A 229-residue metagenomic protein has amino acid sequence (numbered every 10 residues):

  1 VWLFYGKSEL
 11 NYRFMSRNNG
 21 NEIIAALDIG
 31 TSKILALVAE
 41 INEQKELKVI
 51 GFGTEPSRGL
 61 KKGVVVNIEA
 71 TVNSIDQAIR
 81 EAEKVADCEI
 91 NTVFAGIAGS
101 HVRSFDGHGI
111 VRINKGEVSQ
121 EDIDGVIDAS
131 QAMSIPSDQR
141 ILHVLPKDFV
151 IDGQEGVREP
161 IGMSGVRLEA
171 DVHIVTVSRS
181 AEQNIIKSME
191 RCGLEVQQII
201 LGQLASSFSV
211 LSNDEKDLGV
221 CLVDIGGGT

Functional and structural regions predicted by a protein language model:
V1-K33, L37-V223: Nucleotide/phosphate-binding catalytic cleft detector across ATP-hydrolyzing and phosphate-transferring enzymes
G227-T229: Short acidic, Gly/Ser-rich segments with clustered Asp/Glu that frequently serve as metal-coordination loops in enzyme
